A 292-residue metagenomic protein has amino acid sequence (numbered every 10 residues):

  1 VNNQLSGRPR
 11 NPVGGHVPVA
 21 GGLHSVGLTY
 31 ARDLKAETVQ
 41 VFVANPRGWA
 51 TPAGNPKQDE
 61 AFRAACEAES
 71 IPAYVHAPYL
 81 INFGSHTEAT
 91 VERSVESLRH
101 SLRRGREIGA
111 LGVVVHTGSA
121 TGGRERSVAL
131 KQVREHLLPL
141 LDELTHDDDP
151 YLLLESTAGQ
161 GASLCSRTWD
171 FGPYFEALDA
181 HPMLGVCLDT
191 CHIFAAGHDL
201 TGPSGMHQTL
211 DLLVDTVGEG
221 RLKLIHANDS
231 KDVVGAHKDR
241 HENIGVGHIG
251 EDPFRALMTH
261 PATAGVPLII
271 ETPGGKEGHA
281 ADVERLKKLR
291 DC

Functional and structural regions predicted by a protein language model:
V1-A77, I81-L102, C292: N-terminal pre-domain/capping segments
L5-R8, T29-A36, G54-Y74, S101-G109 (+4 more regions): Acidic (Asp/Glu)-rich catalytic clusters
H16-A20, A44-P46, P78-L80, G118-A120 (+4 more regions): Active-site beta-loop-alpha junctions enriched in small/polar residues
A31, H76, S94, G105 (+5 more regions): Conserved, mostly hydrophobic/aromatic
E37-F42, I71-V75, L184-T190, E219-K231: Non-cysteine beta-strand/loop elements that form the S-adenosyl-L-methionine
E67, F83-G185: Active-site acidic/histidine proton-transfer and metal-coordination neighborhood in alpha/beta enzyme cores
A89-L102, E125-L138, R167-E176, S204-D211 (+2 more regions): Short, electropositive alpha-helical surface patch
R124, L164-T168, G172, F194-G265 (+1 more regions): Gly/Pro-rich active-site loop or hairpin
